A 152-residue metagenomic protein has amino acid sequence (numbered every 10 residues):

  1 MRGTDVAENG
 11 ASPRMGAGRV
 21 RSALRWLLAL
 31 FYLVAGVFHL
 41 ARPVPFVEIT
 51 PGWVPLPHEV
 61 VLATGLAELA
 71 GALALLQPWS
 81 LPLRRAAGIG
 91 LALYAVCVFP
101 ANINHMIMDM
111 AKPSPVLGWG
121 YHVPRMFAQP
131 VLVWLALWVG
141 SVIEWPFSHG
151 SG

Functional and structural regions predicted by a protein language model:
M1-G152: Membrane-interface extramembranous regions
